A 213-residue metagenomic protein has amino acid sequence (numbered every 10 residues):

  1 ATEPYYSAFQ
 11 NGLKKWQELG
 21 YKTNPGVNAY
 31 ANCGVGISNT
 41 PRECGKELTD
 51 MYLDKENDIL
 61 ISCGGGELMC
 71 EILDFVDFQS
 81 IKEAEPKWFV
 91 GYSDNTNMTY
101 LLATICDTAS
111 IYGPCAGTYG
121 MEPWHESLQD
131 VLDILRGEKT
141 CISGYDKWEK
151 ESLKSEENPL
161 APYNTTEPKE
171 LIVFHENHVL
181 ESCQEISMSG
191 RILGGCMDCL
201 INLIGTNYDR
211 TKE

Functional and structural regions predicted by a protein language model:
A1-E56: ATP/NTP phosphate-donor binding region
I59-I61, V90, E213: Structural motif
I61-F75, Y92: N-terminal glycine-rich "phosphate-gripper" loop used for MgATP/nucleotide binding and carboxylate activation
M69-C70, M98-T99, I201: Short, well-ordered alpha-helical microsegments
V76-L102, A109-G117: Short, acidic/small-residue loops that bind anionic groups at enzyme active sites
A109-D198: Conserved anion/nucleotide-ligand pocket segment
R191-E213: Oxyanion-binding "anion nests"
